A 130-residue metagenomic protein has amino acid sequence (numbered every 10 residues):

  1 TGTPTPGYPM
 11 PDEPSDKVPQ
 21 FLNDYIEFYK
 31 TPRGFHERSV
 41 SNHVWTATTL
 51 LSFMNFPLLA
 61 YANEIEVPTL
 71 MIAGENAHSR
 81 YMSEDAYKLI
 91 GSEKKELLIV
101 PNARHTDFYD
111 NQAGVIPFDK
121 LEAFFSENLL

Functional and structural regions predicted by a protein language model:
T1-R33: Alpha/beta-hydrolase-fold enzymes
H43-Y61, V67: Active-site nucleophile elbow and catalytic-triad environment of alpha/beta-hydrolase enzymes
L59, E84-D85: Active-site phosphate/pyrophosphate- and oxyanion-stabilizing loops and adjacent acidic/basic residues in soluble
A62-E66, L89-E93: Short, conserved loop/helix-junction motifs that constitute active-site signature segments in enzyme catalytic cores
I65, M71-A73: Short beta-strand/loop motif that positions the catalytic acidic residue of the alpha/beta-hydrolase fold
A73-E84: Conserved alpha/beta-hydrolase "acid-adjacent" motif
L97-I99: Conserved beta-strand scaffold positions in the cores of enzyme catalytic domains, especially in NTP/NDP-utilizing
P101-L130: Catalytic active-site module of serine/aspartate enzymes centered on a nucleophile-bearing elbow/loop
